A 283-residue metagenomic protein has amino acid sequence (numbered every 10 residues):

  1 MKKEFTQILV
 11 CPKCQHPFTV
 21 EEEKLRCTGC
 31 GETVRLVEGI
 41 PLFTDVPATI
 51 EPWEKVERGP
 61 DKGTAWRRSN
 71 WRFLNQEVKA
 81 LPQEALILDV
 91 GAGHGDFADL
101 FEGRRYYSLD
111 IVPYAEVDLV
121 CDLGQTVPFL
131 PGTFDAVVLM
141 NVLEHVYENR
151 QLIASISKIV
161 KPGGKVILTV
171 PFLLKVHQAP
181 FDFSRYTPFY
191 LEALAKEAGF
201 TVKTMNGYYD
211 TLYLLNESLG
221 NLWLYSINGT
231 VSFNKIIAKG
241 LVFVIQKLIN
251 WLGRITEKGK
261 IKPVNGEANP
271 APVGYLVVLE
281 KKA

Functional and structural regions predicted by a protein language model:
M1-G132, A136-M140, A268-L276, K282: Conserved N-terminal segment of class I S-adenosyl-L-methionine
E102, L123, A154-K158, W223: Residues in and immediately flanking transmembrane alpha helices
R104, I159, F200: Short glycine/serine/threonine/alanine-rich loop segments
N141-H145: Short catalytic micro-motifs in class I SAM-dependent methyltransferases
Y147-S155, K165-K282: S-adenosyl-L-methionine-dependent methyltransferase catalytic module, highlighting the catalytic core
